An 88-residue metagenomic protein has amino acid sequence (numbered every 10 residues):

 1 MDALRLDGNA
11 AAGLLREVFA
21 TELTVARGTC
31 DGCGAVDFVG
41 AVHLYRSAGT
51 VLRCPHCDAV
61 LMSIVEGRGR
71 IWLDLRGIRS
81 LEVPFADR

Functional and structural regions predicted by a protein language model:
M1-A26: A broadly conserved sequence feature marking short terminus-proximal activation segments in nucleic acid-centric
A10-L14, R70, D87-R88: Basic nucleic-acid-binding interfaces
C30-C33, C54-C57: Short cysteine-rich clusters marking metal-coordination/redox-active sites
V36-G40, S63: Short, non-ligating residues that shape and space the ligands of small metal-coordination modules and catalytic
V42-V51: Short linker/helix segments within small regulatory modules
D58-W72, V83-P84: Short metal-binding segments enriched for Cys and/or His
L75-R88: Short, charged, intrinsically disordered terminal tails
